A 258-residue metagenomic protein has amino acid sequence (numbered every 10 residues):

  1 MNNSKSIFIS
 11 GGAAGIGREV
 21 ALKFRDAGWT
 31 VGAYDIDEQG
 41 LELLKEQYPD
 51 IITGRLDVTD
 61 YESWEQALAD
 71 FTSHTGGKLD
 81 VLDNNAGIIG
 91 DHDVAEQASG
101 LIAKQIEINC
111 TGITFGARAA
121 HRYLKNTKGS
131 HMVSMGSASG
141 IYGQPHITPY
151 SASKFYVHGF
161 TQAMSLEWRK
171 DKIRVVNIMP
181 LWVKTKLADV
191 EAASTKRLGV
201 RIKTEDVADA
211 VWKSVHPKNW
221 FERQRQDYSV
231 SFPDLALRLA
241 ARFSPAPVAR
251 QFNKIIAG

Functional and structural regions predicted by a protein language model:
M1-G32: Canonical Rossmann dinucleotide-binding motif of NAD(H)/NADP(H)-dependent dehydrogenases/reductases, specifically
L56-Q66, S99: The beta1-alpha1 cofactor-binding region of Rossmann-like NAD(H)/NADP(H)-dependent oxidoreductases
N85-G90: Conserved NAD(P)H cofactor-binding loop of Rossmann-fold oxidoreductase domains
D93-I106: Substrate-binding pocket helix/loop in short-chain dehydrogenase/reductase
A117, S153: Active-site helix of classical SDR
S137: Residue(s) in the substrate-gating loop at a strand-loop-helix junction that position the organic substrate next
N177, T195-L235: C-terminal helical subdomain
